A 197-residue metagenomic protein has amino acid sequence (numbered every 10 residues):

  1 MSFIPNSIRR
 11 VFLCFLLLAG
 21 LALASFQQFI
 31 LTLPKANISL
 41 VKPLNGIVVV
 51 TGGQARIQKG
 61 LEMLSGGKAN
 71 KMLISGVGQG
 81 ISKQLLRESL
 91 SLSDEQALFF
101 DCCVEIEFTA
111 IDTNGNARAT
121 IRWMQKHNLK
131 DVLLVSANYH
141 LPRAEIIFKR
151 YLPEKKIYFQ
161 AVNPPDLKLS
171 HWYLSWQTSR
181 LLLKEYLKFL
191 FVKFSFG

Functional and structural regions predicted by a protein language model:
M1-I8, G78-G80, Q84: Solvent-exposed, charged interface segments at domain starts and junctions
S2-N37: N-terminal type II signal-anchor transmembrane helix that functions as the membrane-insertion/stop-transfer segment
R9-R10, R56, R143, K188: Basic side chains
L18-L21, D131, P164, L181-L183: Alpha-helical protein-protein interaction elements
L23-F26, S136, S170, Y186: Generic intrinsically disordered, low-complexity segments enriched for polar/acidic and small residues
I30-W176: A structural signal for short, hydrophobic/glycine-enriched beta-strand patches
L174-G197: A transmembrane-helix-recognition feature enriched in membrane-embedded lipid enzymes and envelope glyco-/phospholipid
